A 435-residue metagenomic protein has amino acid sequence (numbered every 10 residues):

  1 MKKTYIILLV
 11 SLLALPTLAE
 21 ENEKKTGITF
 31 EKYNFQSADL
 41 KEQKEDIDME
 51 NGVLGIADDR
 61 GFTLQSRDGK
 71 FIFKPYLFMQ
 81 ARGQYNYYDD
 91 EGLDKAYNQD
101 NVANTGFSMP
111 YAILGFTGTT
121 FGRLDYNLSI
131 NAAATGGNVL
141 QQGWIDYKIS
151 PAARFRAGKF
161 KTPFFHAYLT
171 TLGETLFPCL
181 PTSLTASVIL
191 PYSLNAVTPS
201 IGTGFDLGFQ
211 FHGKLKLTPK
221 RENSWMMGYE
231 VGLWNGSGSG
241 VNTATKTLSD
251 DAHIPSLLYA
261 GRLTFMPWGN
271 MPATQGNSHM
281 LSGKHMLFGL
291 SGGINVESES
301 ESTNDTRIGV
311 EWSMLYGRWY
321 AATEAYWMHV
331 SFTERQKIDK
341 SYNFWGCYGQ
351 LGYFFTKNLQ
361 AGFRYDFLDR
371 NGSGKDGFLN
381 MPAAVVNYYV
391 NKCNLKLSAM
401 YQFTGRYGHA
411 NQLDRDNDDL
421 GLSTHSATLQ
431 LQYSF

Functional and structural regions predicted by a protein language model:
T4-L13: Sec-dependent N-terminal signal peptides
T17-F78, R221-W225, F435: N-terminal periplasmic/intermembrane-space "pro-region" immediately following the signal or transit peptide
E50-V53, Q99-G106, A133-G137, P199-T203 (+5 more regions): Replace "Gram-negative outer membrane beta-barrel proteins" with "bacterial and organellar outer membrane beta-barrel
D58-D59, K95-Q99, I189-N195, K246 (+3 more regions): Extracytoplasmic loops and strand-loop junctions of Gram-negative outer membrane beta-barrel proteins
G61-S239, P255-M271, N277, C347-G362 (+3 more regions): Outer membrane beta-barrel
L258-N270, V390, G421-F435: Outer-membrane beta-barrel "beta-signal"
R262-N371, N380, Y388: Detector for outer-membrane/organellar transmembrane beta-barrel domains, recognizing the amphipathic beta-strand
V390-K396, Q402-N417: C-terminal beta-signal and adjacent terminal beta-strands/loops of Gram-negative outer-membrane beta-barrel proteins
